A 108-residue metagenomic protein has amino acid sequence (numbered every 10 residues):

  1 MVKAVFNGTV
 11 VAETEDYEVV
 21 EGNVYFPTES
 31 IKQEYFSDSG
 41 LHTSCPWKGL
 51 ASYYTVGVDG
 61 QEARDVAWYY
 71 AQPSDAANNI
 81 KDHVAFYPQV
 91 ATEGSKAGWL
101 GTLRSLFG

Functional and structural regions predicted by a protein language model:
M1-G108: Terminal leader/tail segments of proteins
